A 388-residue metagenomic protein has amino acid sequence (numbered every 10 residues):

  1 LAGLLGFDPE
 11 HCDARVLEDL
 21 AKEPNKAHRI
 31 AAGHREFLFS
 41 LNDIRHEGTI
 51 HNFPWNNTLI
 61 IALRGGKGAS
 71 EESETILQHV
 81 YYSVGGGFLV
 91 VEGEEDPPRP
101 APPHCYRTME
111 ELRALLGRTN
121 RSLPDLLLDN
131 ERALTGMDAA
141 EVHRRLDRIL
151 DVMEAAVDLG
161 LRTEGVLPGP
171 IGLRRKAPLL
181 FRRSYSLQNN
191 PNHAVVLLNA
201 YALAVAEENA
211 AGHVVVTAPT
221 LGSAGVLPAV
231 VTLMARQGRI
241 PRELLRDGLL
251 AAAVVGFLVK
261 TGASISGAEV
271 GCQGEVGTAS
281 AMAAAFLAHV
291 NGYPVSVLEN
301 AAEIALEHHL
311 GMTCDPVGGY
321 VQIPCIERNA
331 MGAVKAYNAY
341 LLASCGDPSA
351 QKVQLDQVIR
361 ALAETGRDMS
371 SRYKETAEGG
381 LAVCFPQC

Functional and structural regions predicted by a protein language model:
L1, P219-P228, Q273-A284: FAD-binding core of FAD-dependent oxidoreductases, characterized by glycine-rich FAD pyrophosphate-binding loops
L1, P228-I240, A284-G292: Alpha-helical support elements that line or immediately flank enzyme active sites and cofactor-binding pockets
L5-L187, L197: C-terminal regulatory domains involved in ligand/effector binding and gene-expression control
K22-R29, L250-G262, E303-P316, Q357-S371: Short, mixed-charge aromatic SLiMs
A140-K260, S264-G267, G271, G380-C388: Accessory "access/gating" subregions that flank catalytic or transport cores
P241, V259-A330, L342-V353: Hydrophobic alpha-helical bundle architecture
K335-L342: Conserved catalytic-core subdomain
Q351-C388: Extended hydrophobic packing segments that form well-structured cores
